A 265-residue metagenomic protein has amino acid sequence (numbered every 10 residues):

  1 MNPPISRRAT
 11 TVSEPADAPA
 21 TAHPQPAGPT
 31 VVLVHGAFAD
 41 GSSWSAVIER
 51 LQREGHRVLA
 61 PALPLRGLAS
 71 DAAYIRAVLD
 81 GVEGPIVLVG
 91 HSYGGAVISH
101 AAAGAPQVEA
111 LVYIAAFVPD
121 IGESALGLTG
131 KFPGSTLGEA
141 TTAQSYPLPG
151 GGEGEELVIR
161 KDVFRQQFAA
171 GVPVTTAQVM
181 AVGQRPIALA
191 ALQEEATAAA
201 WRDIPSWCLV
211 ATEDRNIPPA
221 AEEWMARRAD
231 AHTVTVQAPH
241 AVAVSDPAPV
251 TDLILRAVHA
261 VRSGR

Functional and structural regions predicted by a protein language model:
Q25-L68, I86-V87, G104-Q107: Conserved HGGG/HGGXW glycine-rich cap/lid loop of the alpha/beta-hydrolase fold
P29, W201-S206, A229-A231: Short, proline-enriched alpha-helix->beta-strand connector loops that line the catalytic pocket of alpha/beta-hydrolase
R57-V87, H100-G104, A125-F132: Active-site loop/oxyanion-hole signature of alpha/beta-hydrolase fold enzymes
V89-G94, I98: Gly/Ala-rich beta-loop-alpha elbow adjacent to hydrolase catalytic centers
Q107-V108, V112-G152, A188-A191: Flexible "cap/lid" loop of the alpha/beta hydrolase fold
L111, W207-D214: Conserved strand-to-loop "acid loop" that flanks and positions the catalytic carboxylate
V179-A200: Active-site nucleophile elbow and catalytic-triad environment of alpha/beta-hydrolase enzymes
A211-A241, P249, R256-A257: Conserved loop-alpha-helix segment in the C-terminal half of the alpha/beta-hydrolase fold that carries the catalytic
